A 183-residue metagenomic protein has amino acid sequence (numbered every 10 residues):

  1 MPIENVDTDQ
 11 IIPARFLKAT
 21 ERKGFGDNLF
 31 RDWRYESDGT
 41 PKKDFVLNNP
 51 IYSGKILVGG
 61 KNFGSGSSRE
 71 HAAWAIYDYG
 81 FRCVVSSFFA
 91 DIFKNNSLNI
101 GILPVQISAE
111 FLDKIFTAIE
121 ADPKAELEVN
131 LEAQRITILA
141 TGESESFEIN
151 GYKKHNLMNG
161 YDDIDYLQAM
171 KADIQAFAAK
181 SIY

Functional and structural regions predicted by a protein language model:
M1-Y183: Cytosolic catalytic domains that perform sulfur/thiol-centered chemistry
